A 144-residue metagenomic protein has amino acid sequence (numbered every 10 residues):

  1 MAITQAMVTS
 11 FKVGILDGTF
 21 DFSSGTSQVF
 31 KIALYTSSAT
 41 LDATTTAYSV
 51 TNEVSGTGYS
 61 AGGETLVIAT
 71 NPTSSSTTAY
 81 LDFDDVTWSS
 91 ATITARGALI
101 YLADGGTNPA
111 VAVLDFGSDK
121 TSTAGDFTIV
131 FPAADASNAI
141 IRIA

Functional and structural regions predicted by a protein language model:
M1-R96, A103-A144: Small cysteine-rich, disulfide-bonded extracellular modules of the LU/uPAR three-finger superfamily and closely related
